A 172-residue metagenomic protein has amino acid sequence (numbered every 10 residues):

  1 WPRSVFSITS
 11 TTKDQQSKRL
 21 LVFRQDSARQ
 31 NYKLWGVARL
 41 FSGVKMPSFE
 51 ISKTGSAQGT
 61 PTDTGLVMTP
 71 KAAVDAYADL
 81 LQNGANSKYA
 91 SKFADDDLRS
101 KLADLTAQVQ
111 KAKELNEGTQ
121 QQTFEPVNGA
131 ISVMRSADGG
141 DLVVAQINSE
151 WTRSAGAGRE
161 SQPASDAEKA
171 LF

Functional and structural regions predicted by a protein language model:
W1, S48-Q121: Core segments of small alpha/beta cavity-forming domains
W1-R19, G118-A164: Surface-exposed, charged secondary-structure patches
T9, W35-A38, S52, L80 (+5 more regions): Generic signature of intrinsically disordered, low-complexity segments enriched in small/polar residues
D14-A76, G140-L142, F172: Short beta-strand edge/turn micro-motifs at domain boundaries
Q15-Q16, Q25, Q30, Q58 (+5 more regions): Residue-identity detector for glutamine
N31, N83-N86, N116, N128 (+1 more regions): Detector for Asparagine
E50-G55, R159-S165: Generic alpha-helical propensity signal that fires on short helical segments and nearby coil/disordered stretches
A164-F172: C-terminal structured domain segments
